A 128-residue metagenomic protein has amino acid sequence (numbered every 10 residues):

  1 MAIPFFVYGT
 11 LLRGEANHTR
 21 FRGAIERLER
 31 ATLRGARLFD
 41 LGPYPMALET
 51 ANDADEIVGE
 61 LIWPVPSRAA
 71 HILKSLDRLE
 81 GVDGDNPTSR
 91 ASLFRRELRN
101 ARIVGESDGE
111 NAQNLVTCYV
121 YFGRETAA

Functional and structural regions predicted by a protein language model:
M1-A128: Glycine-aromatic micro-motifs
